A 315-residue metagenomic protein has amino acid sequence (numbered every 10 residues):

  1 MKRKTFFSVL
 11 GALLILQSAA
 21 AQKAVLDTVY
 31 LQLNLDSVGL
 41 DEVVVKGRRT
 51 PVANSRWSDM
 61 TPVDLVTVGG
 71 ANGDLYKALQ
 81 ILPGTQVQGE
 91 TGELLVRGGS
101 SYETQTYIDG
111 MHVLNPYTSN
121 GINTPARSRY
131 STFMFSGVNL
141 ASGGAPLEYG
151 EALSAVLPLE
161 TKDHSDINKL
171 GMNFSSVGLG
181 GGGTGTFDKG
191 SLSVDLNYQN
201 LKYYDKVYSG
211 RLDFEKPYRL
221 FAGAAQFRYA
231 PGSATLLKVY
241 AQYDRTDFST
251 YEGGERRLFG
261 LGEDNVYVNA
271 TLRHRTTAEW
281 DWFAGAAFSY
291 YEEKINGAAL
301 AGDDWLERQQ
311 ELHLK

Functional and structural regions predicted by a protein language model:
M1-L26: Bacterial Sec-dependent N-terminal signal peptides
K23-T67, S101-E103, D109, R275: Short, acidic, small-residue-rich periplasmic hinge/interaction motif at the N-terminus of Gram-negative outer-membrane
V25-L26, L201-D205, D213-A222, A234-E311: Flexible loop and strand-edge segments within Gram-negative outer membrane beta-barrel domains
T67, Y76-N115: Extracytoplasmic beta-strand/coil segments of soluble accessory domains associated with Gram-negative outer-membrane
G92, L153-A155, N168, V177-G181 (+4 more regions): Hydrophobic, lipid-facing positions within transmembrane beta-strands of outer-membrane proteins
Y102, D166, D188-K189, G232-A234 (+1 more regions): Short coil turns and loop connectors of transmembrane beta-barrels in diderm outer membranes and organellar homologs
Q105, G137-P146, S154-K162, K169-F214 (+2 more regions): Predominantly transmembrane beta-strands of Gram-negative outer membrane beta-barrel pores used for transport
H112-L140: Short acidic/polar hinge/loop motifs at secondary-structure boundaries that mediate gating or recognition
